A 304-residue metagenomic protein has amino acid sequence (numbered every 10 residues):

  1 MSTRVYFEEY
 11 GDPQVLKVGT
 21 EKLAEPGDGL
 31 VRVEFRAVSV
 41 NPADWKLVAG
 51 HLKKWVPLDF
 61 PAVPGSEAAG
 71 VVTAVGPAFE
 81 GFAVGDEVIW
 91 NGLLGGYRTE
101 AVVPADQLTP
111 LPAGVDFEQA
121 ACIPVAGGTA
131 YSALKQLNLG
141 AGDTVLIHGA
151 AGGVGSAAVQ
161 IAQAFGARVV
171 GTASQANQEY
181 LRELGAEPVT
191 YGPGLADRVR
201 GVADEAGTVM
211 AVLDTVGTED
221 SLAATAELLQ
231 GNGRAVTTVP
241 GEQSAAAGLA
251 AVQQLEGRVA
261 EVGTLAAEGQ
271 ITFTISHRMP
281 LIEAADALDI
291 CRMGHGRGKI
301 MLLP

Functional and structural regions predicted by a protein language model:
G11-V15, T20-A69: N-terminal glycine-rich beta->alpha transition that marks the start or flank of a dinucleotide-binding site
G27, A69-L93: A glycine-/small-residue-rich N-terminal strand-loop-strand element that serves as the cofactor-binding glycine loop
T73, V170-T172, V236: Conserved beta-strand positions in the Rossmann-like core of class I SAM-dependent methyltransferases
A74, E87-G149: NAD(P)H dinucleotide-binding glycine-rich loop of Rossmann-like/cofactor-binding domains, especially the beta1-alpha1
I123-G192: Mid-domain Rossmann-like dinucleotide-binding core that forms the NAD(H)/NADP(H) cofactor-binding site
R182, T215-T274, R278-L281, P304: Glycine-rich phosphate-binding loop and adjacent beta-alpha segment of Rossmann(oid) nucleotide-cofactor-binding
G194-G207: Short amphipathic alpha-helix with an adjacent loop that forms part of the alpha/beta core around
T272-T274, L288-P304: C-terminal capping/lid region of NAD(P)-dependent oxidoreductase domains
